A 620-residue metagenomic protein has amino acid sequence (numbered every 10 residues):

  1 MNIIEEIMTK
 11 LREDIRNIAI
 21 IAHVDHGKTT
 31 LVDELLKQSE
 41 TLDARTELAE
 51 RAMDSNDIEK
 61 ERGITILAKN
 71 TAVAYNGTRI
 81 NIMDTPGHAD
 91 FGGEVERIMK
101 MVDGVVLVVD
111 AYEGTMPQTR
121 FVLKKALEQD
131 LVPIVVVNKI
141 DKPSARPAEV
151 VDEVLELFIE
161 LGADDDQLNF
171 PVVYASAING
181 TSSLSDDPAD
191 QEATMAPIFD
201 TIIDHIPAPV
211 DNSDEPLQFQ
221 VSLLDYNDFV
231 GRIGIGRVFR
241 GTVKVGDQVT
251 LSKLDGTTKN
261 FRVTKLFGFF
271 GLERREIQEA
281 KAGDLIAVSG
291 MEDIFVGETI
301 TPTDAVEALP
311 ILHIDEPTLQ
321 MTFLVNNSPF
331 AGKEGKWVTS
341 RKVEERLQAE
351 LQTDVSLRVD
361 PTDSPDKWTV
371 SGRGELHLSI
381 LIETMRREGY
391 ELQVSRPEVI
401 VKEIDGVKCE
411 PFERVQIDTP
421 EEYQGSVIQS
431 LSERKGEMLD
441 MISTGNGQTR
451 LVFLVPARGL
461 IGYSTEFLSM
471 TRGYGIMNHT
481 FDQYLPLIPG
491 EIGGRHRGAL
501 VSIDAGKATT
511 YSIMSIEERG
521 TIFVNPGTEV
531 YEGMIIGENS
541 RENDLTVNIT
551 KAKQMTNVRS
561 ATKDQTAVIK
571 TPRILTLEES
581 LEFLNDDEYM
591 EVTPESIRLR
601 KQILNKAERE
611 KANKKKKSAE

Functional and structural regions predicted by a protein language model:
M1-E620: Structural and coupling elements of P-loop NTPases
